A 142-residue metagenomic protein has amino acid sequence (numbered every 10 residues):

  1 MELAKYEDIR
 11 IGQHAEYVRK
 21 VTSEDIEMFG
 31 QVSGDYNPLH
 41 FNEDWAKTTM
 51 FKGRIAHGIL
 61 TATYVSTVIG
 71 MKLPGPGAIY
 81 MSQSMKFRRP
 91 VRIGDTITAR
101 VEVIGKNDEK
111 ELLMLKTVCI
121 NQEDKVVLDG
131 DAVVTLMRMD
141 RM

Functional and structural regions predicted by a protein language model:
M1-A78, R141-M142: Hot-dog-fold acyl-thioester-processing enzymes
E2-I11, V91-M142: HotDog/MaoC-like acyl-thioester-processing domains
E16-K20, K86, E102, V133-T135: Generic structural detector for well-ordered beta-strands
R19, R54, K86-R92, K106: Basic side chains
F29, A46, S82, K86 (+3 more regions): Flexible domain-boundary/linker segments
L39-F41, F51, I79-Y80, M85-K86 (+3 more regions): Short, intrinsically disordered/low-complexity patches at protein termini and at juxtamembrane boundaries
M71-A99: Mid-chain, well-packed structural core segment of small domains
